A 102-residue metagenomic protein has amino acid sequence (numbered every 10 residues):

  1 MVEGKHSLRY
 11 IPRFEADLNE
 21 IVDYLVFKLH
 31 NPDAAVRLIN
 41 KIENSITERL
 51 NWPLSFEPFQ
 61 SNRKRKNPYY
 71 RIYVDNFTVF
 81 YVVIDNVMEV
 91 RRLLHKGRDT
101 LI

Functional and structural regions predicted by a protein language model:
M1-R65: Basic, Lys/Arg-enriched alpha-helical interface segments
L29, Y70, V74-I102: Enriched for short, Lys/Arg-rich terminal
